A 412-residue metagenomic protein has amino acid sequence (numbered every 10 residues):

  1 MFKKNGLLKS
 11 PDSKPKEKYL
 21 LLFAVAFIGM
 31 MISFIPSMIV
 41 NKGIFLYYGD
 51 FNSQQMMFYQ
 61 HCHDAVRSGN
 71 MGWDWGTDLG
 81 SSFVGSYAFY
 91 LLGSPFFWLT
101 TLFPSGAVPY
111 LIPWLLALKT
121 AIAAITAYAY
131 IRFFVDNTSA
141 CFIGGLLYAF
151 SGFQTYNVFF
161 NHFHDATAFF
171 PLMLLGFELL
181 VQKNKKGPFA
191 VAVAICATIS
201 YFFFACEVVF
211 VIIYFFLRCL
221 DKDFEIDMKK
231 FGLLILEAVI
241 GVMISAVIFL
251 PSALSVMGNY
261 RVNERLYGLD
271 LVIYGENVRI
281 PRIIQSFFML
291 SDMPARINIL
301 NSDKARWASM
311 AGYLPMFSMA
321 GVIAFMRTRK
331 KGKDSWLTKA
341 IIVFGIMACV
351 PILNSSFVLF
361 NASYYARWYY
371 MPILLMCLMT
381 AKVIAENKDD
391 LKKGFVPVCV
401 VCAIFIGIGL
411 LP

Functional and structural regions predicted by a protein language model:
M1-M38, L233: Start-transfer (signal-anchor) and selected internal transmembrane alpha helices of multi-pass inner/ER membrane
M1-S13, F134, L179-P188, L217-K230 (+2 more regions): Membrane-interface junctions at the ends of membrane-embedded or membrane-associated helices
A26-G29, T120-F133, S139-D221, L233-A253 (+3 more regions): Membrane-embedded helix bundles of polyisoprenyl
P36-F134, S139-P171, I195, G275 (+1 more regions): Active-site lumenal/periplasmic loops and adjacent helix-entry segments of GT-C-fold, multi-pass membrane
S53-D64, P95, F231, G241-D334 (+2 more regions): Periplasmic/ER-lumenal interhelical loops and adjacent helix-loop junctions in multi-pass membrane proteins
W114-I122, H164-L172, V208-V209, A311-M319 (+1 more regions): Membrane-embedded alpha-helical segments of multi-pass membrane proteins, especially the transmembrane helices
I125-A129, L172-L179, V211-C219, A320-R327 (+2 more regions): Transmembrane alpha-helices and membrane-interface helical segments of multi-pass integral membrane enzymes
N184, F203, W336-L359, S363-P412: Contiguous transmembrane helix-bundle modules in multi-pass membrane proteins
